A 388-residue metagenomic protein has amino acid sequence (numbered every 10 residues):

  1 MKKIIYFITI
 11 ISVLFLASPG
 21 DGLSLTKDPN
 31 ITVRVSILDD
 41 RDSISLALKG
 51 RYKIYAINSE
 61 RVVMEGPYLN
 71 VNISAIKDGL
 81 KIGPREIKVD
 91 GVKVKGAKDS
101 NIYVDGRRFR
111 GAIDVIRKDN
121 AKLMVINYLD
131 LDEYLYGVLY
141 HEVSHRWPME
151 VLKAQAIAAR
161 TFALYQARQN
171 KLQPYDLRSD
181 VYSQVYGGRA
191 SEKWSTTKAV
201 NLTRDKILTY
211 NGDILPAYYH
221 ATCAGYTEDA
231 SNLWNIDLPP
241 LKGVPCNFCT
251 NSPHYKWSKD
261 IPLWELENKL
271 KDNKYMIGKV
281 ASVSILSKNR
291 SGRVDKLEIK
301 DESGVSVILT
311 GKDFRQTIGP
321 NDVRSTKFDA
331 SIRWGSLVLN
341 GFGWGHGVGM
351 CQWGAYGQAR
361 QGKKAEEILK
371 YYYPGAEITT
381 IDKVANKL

Functional and structural regions predicted by a protein language model:
K2-L388: Conserved, single-site charged/polar hotspot
